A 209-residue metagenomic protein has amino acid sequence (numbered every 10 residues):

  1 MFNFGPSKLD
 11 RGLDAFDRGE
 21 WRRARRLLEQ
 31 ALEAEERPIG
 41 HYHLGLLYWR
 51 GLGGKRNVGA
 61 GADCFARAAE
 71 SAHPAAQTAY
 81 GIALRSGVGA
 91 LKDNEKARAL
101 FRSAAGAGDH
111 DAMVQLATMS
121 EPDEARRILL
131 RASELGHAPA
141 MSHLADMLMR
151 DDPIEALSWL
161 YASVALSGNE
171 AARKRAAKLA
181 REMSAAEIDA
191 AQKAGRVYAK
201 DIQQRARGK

Functional and structural regions predicted by a protein language model:
M1-N3, S167-K209: Terminal, low-structured helical/coil segments at or just beyond the last alpha-helical repeat
M1-S7, A132: TPR-adjacent "capping" and linker segments in tetratricopeptide-repeat scaffold/adaptor proteins
N3, E20, A34-P38, R50-L52 (+10 more regions): Short helix-capping/linker turns of helical repeat alpha-solenoids
K8-L9, D14, A31, H41-R50 (+4 more regions): Hydrophobic face of amphipathic alpha-helices that form TPR/SEL1-like repeat modules and related alpha-solenoid
R18-R26, K55-C64, L91-L100, S120-I128 (+1 more regions): Structural signature of tandem alpha-helical TPR/SEL1-like repeats, specifically the intra-repeat loop/turn
Q30-A31, R67-A68, S103-A104, R131-A132 (+1 more regions): Canonical positions in the second alpha-helix
P122-K178: Ankyrin-repeat and related helical/solenoid repeat scaffolds used for protein-protein interactions
